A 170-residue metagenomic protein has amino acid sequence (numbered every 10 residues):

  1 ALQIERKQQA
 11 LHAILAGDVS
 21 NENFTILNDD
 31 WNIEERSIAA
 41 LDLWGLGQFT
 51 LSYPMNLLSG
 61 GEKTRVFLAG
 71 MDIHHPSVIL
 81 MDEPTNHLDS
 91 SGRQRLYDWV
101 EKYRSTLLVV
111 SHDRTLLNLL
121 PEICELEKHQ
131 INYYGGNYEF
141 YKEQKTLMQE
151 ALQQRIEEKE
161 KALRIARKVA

Functional and structural regions predicted by a protein language model:
A1-L57, E160: ABC-family P-loop ATPase nucleotide-binding domains
L2, L126-E158, R164: Conserved beta-strand-loop-alpha-helix hinge in the C-terminal portion of ABC ATPase nucleotide-binding domains
L68: Hydrophobic anchor residue at the start of the ABC signature
H75-S77: A residue-level structural signal marking coil residues immediately N-terminal to beta-strands within the ABC ATPase
I79-E83, L88, L96: Catalytic Walker B motif of ABC-type/P-loop ATPase nucleotide-binding domains
V110-H112: H-loop/switch region of ABC-family ATPase nucleotide-binding domains
N118-E125: Conserved catalytic segment of ABC-fold P-loop ATPases
